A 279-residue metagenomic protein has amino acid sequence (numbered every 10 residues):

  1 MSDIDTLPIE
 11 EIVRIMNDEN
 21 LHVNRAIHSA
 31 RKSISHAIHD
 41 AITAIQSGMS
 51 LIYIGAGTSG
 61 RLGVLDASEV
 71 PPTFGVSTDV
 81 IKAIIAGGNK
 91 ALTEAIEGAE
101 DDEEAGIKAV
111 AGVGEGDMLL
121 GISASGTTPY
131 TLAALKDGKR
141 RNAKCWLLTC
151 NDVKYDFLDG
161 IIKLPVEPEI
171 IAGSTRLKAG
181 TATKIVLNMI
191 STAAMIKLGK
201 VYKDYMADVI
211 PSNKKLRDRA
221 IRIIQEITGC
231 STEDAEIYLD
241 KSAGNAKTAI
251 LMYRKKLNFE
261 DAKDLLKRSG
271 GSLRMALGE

Functional and structural regions predicted by a protein language model:
M1-A26: Cofactor-/ligand-binding subdomain signature composed of acidic, glycine-rich, tryptophan-containing flexible loops
N17-V23, K82-T93, Y202, A243: Gly-rich Lys/Arg/Thr-decorated short loops/hinges at beta-loop-alpha junctions or inter-strand turns that position
V23-K32, G121-T128: Short, glycine-rich nucleotide/cofactor-binding loops
S29-A44: A short, well-structured juxtamembrane/interface segment
I45-Q46, K139: Anion (oxyanion) recognition and catalysis
I52-V186, T192-L198: Glycine-rich phosphate-binding loops that contact phosphosugars or nucleotide phosphates
E115, M189, A194-E279: Short, amphipathic alpha-helical interaction segments embedded in low-complexity terminal/linker regions of eukaryotic
